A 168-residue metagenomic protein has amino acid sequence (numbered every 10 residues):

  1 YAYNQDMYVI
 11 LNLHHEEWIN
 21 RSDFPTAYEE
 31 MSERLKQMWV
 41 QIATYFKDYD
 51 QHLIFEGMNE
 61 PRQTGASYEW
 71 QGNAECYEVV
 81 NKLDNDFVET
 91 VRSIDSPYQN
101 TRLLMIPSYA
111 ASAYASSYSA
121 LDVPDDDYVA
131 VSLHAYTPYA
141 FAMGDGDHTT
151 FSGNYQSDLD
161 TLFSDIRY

Functional and structural regions predicted by a protein language model:
Y1-Y45: Substrate-binding cleft of extracellular glycoside hydrolase catalytic domains
E33-Y168: Active-site region of glycoside hydrolase catalytic domains
